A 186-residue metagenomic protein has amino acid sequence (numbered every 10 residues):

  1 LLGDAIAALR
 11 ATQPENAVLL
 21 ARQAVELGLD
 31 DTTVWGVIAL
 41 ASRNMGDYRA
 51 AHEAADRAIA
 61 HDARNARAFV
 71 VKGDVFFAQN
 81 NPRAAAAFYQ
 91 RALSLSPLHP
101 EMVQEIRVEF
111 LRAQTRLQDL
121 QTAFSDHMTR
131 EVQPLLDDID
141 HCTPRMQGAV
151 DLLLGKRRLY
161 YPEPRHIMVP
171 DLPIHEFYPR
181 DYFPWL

Functional and structural regions predicted by a protein language model:
Q23-A24, R57-A58, R91-A92: Canonical positions in the second alpha-helix
D74-N80, A84-L186: Fe(II)/2-oxoglutarate oxygenase catalytic core
